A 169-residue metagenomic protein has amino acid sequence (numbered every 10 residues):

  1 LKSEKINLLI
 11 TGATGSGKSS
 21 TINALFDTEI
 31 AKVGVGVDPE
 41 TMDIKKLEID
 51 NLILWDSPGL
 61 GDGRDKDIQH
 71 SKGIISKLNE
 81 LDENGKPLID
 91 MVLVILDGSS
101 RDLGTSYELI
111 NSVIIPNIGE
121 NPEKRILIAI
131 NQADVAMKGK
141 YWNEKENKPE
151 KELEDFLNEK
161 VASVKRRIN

Functional and structural regions predicted by a protein language model:
L1-D62: Conserved G1/Walker A P-loop phosphate-binding module
A31-G34, D65-K66, L103-T105: Short, flexible loop segments at the rims of nucleotide/cofactor-binding pockets, characterized by
A31-K32, R64, N84, G139: Generic macromolecular interface patches on structured domains
G59-I68, P149-L153: Flexible beta-alpha connector loops of hexameric P-loop NTPases
G73-I168: Conserved C-terminal guanine-recognition region of P-loop GTPase G domains, centered on the G4
